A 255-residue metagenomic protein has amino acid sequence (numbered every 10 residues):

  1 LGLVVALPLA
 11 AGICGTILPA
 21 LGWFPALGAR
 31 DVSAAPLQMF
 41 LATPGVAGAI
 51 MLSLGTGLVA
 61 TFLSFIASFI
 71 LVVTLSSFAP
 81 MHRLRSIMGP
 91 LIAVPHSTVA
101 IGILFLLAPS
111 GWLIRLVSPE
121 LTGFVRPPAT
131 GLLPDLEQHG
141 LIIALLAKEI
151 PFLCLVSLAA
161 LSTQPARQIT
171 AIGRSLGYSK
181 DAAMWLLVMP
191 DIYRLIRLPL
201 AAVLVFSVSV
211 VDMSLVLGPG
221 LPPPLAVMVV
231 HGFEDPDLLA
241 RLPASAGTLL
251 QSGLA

Functional and structural regions predicted by a protein language model:
L1-P25, L41-S162, D191, L195-V211 (+2 more regions): Membrane-water interface segments at the C-terminal ends of transmembrane alpha-helices in multi-pass inner-membrane
A26, R30, V211-L239: Glycine-rich helix-loop "coupling/hinge" segments at transmembrane-helix boundaries in multipass transporters
V32-A42, M184: A short amphipathic helical element positioned immediately N-terminal to and/or at the very start of a transmembrane
S33-P36, I142, Q168, L200 (+2 more regions): Hydrophobic alpha-helical segments typical of transmembrane helices and their membrane-interface/capping positions
A34, A47, L84-I87, I169 (+2 more regions): Amphipathic alpha-helical segments in well-structured domains
F78, S162-R167, A171-I192: Short helix-to-coil transition segments within interhelical loops that connect adjacent transmembrane helices
F152-L155, R167, L186, L198-P199 (+1 more regions): Short alpha-helical elements of helix-turn-helix
